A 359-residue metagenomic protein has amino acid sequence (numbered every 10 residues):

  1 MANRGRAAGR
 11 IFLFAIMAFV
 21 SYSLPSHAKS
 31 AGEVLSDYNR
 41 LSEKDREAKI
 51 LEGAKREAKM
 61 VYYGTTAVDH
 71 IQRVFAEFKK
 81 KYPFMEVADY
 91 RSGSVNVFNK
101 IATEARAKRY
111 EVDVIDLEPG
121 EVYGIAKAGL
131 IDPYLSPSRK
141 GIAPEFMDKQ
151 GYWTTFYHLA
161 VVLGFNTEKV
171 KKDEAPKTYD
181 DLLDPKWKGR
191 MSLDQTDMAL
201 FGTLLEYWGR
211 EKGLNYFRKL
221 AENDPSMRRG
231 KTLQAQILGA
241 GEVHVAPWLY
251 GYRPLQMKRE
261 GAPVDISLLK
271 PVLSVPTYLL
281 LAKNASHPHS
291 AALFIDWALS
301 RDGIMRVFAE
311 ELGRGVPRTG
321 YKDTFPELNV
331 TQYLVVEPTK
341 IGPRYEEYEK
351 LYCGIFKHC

Functional and structural regions predicted by a protein language model:
A28-E33, N39-V61, K79-K80, L183-K188: Immediate post-signal peptide segment of exported/extracytoplasmic ligand-binding proteins
V61-A76, V87-A105, R109-E242: Extracytoplasmic ligand-binding site segments that recognize negatively charged/polar headgroups
V74, K212, Y216-K219, T277 (+2 more regions): Short amphipathic alpha-helical coupling segments at ligand-binding clamshell hinges and other catalytic/signaling
E121-G124, H244-P263: A ligand-binding cleft/hinge motif common to bilobed small-molecule-binding domains
I131-S138, Y152-T155, Q256-L273, A282-A285 (+1 more regions): Short beta-strand->loop
V162-K169, L205-Y207, V275-H287, A298 (+1 more regions): A bilobed periplasmic-binding-protein/Venus flytrap-type ligand-binding module shared by bacterial periplasmic
W187-T196, A298-Y321: Periplasmic-binding protein-like
K322-C359: Extracellular/periplasmic bilobal clamshell ligand-binding domains
